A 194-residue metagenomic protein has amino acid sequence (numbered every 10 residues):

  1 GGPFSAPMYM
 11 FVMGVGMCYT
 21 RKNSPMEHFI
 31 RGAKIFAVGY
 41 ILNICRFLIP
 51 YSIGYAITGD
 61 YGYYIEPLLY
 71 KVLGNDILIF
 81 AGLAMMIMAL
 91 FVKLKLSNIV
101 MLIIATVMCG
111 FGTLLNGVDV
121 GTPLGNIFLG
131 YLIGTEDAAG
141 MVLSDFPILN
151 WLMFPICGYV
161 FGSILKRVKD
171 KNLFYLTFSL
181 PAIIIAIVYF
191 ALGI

Functional and structural regions predicted by a protein language model:
G1-I194: Alpha-helical transmembrane segments and their immediate juxtamembrane cytosolic regions
